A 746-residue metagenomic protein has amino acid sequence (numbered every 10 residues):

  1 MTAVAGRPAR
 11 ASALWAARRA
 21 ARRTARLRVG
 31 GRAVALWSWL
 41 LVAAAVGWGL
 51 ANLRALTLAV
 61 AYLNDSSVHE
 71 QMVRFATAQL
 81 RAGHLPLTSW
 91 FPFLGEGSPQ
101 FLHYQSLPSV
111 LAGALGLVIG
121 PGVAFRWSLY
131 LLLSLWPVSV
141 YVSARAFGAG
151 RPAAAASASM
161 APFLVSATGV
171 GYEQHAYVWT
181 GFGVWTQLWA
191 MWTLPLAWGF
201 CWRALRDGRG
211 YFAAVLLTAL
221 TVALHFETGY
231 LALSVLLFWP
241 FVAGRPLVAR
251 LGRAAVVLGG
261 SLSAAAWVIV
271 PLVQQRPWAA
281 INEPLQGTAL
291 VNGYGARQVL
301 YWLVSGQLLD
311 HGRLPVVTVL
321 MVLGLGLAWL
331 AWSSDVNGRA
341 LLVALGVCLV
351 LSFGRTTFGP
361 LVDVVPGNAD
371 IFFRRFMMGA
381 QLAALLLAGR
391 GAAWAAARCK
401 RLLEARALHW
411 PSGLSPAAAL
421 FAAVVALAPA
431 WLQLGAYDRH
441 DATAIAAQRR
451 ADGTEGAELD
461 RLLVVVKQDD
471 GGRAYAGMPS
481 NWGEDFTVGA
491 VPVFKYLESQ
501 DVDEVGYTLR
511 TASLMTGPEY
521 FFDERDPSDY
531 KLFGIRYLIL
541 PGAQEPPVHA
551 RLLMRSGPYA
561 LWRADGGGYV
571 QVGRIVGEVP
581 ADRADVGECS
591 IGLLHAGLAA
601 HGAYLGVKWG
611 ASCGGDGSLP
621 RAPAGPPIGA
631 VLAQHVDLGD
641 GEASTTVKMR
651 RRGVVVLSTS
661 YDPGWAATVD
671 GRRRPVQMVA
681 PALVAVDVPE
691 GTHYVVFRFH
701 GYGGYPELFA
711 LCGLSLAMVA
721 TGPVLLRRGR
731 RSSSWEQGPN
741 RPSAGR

Functional and structural regions predicted by a protein language model:
T2-A447, R461, D469-D470, Y537-L540 (+2 more regions): Membrane-embedded transmembrane-helix bundle of lipid-linked glycan/lipid transferases
R7, G31, D65, L80-G83 (+7 more regions): Extracytoplasmic
E96, P558, A680-A682: Short acidic/glycine-enriched loop/turn segments that link adjacent beta-strands
Q100, N368, P527, V656 (+1 more regions): Generic anion/oxyanion-binding catalytic loop in active/binding sites
A153, F182, F373, L532 (+2 more regions): A short, structural micro-pattern
S352, R551-R555, V684: Short low-complexity, flexible loop/linker segments enriched in glycine and/or proline with clustered acidic
A383, D565-G567, P689-G691: Short loop segments at secondary-structure junctions
Y661-G664, V669-G713: Beta-strand-rich ligand-recognition modules
